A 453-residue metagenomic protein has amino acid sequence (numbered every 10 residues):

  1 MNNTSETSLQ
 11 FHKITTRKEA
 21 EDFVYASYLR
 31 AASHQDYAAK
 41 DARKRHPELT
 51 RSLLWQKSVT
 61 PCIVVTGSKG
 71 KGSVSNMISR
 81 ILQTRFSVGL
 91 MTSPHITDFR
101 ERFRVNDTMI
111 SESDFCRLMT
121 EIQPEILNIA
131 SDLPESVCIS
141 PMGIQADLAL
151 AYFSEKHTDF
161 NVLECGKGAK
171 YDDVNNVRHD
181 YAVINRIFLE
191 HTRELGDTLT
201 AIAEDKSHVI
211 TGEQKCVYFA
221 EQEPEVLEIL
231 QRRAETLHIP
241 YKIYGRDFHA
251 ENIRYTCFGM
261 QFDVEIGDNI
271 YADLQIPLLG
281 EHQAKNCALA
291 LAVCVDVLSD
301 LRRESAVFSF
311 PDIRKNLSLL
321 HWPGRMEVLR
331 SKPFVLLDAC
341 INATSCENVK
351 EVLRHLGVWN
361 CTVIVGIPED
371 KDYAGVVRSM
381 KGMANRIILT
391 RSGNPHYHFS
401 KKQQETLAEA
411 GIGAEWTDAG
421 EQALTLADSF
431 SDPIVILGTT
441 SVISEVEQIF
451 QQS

Functional and structural regions predicted by a protein language model:
M1-G67, V74-T84, L90-M91, A130-S136: Short functional linear segments
Y37-K40, E48-R51, W55-S58, F86-V177 (+1 more regions): ATP-dependent carboxylate-amine ligase catalytic core
I129-L133, K156-H157, N161-E164, H179-D273 (+1 more regions): Acidic, Mg2+-coordinating active-site environments of NTP-dependent enzymes
F153-D159, H355-W359, L426-P433: Glycine-rich phosphate-binding loop signature in dinucleotide/nucleotide-binding domains
F160-C165, D172-V183, I187-H191, A201 (+1 more regions): Nucleotide phosphate-binding/pyrophosphate-handling subdomain across enzymes that bind or process nucleotide phosphates
K215-E221, V363-G366, R386-G393: Short internal beta-strands
E223-H238, K242, F334-V335, A343 (+1 more regions): C-terminal helical cap/extension that packs against the catalytic core of soluble nucleotide-cofactor enzymes
A423-Q451: A glycine-rich beta-strand to alpha-helix segment that forms a phosphate/ribose-binding loop at ligand/cofactor sites
